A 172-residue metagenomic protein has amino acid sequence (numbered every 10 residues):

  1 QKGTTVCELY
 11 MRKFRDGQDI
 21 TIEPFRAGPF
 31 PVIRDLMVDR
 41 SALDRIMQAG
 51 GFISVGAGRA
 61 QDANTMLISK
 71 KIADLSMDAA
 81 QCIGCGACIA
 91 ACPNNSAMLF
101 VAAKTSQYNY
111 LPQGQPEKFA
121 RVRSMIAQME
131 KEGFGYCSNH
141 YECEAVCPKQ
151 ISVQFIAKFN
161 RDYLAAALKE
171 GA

Functional and structural regions predicted by a protein language model:
Q1-R26: Hydrophobic/aromatic-rich structural module bridging two neighboring secondary-structure elements via a short loop
I20-A172: Ferredoxin-type iron-sulfur electron-transfer modules in oxidoreductases and energy-metabolism complexes
